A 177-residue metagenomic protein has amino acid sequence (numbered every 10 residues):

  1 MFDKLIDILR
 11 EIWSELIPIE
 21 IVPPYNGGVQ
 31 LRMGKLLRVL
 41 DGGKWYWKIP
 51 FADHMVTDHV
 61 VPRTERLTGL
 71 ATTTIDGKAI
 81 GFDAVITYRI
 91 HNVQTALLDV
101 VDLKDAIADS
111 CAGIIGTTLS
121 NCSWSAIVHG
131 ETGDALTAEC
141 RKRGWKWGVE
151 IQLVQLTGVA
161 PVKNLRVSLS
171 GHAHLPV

Functional and structural regions predicted by a protein language model:
M1-E15: Short, cationic, amphipathic peptide segments
I19-M33, R38-L40, I49-V177: Amphipathic, interface-forming alpha-helical segments with heptad-repeat character
